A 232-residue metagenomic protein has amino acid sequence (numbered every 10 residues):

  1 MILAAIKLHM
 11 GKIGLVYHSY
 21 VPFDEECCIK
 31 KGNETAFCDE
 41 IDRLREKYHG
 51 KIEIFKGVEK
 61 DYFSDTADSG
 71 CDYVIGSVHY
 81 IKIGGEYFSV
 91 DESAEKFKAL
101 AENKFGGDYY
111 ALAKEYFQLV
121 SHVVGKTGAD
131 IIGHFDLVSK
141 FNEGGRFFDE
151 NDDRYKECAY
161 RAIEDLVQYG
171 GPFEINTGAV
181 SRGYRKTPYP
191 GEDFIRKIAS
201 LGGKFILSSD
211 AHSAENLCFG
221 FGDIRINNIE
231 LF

Functional and structural regions predicted by a protein language model:
M1-Y62, S139-D153, I206-S208, H212-N216 (+1 more regions): An N-terminally biased module of ancient metal coordination in phosphate/nucleic-acid-related enzymes
I6, A67, V124-G125, A199: Non-catalytic positions within long, well-ordered alpha-helices that form the structural scaffold/packing of enzyme
K12, D24, E40, F117 (+3 more regions): Extended recognition/assembly regions associated with phosphoester-bond processing machinery
K12-G14, E53-F55, D72-I75, D130-I132 (+3 more regions): Structural preference for beta-strand elements that scaffold enzyme active sites
G14-E34, S77-G107: Active-site gating loops and adjacent loop-to-helix segments of metal-dependent hydrolytic enzymes
Y62-S69: Catalytic cores of alpha/beta
F105-Y155: Hydrophobic, aromatic-enriched interface-forming segments
G145-F232: Charged catalytic cores and adjacent phosphate/nucleic-acid-binding surfaces used for phosphate/nucleic-acid chemistry
